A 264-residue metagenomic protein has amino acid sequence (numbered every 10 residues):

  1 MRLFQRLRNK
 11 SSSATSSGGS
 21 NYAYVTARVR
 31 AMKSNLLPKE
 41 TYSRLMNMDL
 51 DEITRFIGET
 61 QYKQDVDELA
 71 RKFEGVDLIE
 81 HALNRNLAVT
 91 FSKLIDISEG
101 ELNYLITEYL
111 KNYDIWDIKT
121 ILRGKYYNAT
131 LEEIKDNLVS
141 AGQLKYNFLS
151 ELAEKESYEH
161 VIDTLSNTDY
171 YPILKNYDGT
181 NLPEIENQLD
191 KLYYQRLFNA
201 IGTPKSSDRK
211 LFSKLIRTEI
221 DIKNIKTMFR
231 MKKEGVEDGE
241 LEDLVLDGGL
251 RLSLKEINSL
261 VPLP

Functional and structural regions predicted by a protein language model:
R2-P264: N-terminal domain-start signal
